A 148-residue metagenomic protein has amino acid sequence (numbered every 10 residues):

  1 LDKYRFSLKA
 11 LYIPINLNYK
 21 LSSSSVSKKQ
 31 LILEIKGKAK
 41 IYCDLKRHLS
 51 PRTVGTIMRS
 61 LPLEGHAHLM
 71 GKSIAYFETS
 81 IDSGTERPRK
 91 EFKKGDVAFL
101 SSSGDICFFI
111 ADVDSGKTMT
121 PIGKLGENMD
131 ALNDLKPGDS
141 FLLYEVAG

Functional and structural regions predicted by a protein language model:
D2-Y4, Y12, N16-Y19: Intrinsic-disorder-associated, low-complexity terminal segments enriched in Asp/Asn/His/Tyr and depleted of Lys/Arg
I15-S60, E64: Start-of-domain signal
C43-G148: Glycine-rich active-site loops that engage anionic ligands at enzyme catalytic sites
